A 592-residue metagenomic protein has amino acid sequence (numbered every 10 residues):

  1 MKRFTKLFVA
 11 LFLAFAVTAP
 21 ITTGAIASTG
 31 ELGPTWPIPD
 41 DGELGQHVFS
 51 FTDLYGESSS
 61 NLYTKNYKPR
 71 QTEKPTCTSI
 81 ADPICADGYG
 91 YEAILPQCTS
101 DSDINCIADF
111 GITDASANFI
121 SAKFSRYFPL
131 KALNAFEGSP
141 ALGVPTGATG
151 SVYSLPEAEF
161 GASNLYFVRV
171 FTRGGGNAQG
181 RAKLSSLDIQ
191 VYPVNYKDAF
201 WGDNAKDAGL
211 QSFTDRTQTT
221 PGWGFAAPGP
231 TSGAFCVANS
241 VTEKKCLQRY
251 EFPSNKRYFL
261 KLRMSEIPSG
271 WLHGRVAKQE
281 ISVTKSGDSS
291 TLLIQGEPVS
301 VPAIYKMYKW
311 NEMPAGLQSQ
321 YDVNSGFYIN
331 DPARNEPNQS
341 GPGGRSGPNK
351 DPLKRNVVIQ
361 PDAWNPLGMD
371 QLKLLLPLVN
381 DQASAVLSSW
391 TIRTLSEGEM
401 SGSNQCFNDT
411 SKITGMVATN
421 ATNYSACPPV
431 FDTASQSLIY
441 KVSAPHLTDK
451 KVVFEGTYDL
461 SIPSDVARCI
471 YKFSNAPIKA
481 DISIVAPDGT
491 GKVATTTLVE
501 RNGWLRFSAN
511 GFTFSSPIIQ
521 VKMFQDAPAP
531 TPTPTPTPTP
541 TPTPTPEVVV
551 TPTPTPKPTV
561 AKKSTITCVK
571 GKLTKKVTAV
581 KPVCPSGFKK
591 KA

Functional and structural regions predicted by a protein language model:
M1-S28: Secretory targeting and sorting signals
L32-D362: Long, solvent-exposed N-terminal ectodomains/accessory regions that are displayed to the extracellular/lumenal milieu
D103, K472-G489: Solvent-exposed beta-hairpin/edge-strand motifs
L375, V379-K441: Non-catalytic protein-protein interaction scaffold segments in large eukaryotic complex-forming proteins
T419-K479: Proteolytic processing hotspots in large secreted/extracellular or virion-associated proteins and select intracellular
G491-G503: Solvent-exposed serine/threonine-rich low-complexity stretches and specific carbohydrate-binding patches
G503-P530: C-terminal beta-strand-rich structural cap/linker in extracellular carbohydrate-active enzymes
F524-A592: Polybasic, low-complexity, intrinsically disordered segments
